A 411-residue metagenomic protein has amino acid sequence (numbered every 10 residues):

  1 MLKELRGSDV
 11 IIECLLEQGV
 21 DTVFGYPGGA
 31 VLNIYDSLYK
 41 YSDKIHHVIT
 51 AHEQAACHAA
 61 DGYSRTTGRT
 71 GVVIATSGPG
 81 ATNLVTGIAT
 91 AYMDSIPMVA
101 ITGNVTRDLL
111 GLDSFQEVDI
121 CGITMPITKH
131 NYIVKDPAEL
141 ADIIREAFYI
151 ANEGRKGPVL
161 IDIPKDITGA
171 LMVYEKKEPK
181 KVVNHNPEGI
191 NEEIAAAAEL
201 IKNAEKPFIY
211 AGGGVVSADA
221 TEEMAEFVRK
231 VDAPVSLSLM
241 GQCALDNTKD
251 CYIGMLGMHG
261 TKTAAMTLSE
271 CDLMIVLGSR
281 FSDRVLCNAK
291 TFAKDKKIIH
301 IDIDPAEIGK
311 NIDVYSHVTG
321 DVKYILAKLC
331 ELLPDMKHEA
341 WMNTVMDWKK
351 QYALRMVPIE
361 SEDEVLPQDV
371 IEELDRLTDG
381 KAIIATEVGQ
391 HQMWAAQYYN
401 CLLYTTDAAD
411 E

Functional and structural regions predicted by a protein language model:
M1-M336, E373, L377-I383: N-terminal alpha/beta PP-like core and its mobile active-site loop of ThDP/TPP-dependent enzymes
S8-I12, L16-D21, G29, I34-Y39 (+1 more regions): Active-site diphosphate/adenylate-binding microenvironment
T124, A197, L329, V345-Y352 (+1 more regions): Generic structural signal of hydrophobic/aromatic residues within well-ordered alpha-helices of folded domains
E175-N191, H338-E364: Long, charged amphipathic helices and adjacent flexible linkers at domain junctions
D407-E411: A short, hydrophobic C-terminal helix/tail in secreted or cell-surface proteins
